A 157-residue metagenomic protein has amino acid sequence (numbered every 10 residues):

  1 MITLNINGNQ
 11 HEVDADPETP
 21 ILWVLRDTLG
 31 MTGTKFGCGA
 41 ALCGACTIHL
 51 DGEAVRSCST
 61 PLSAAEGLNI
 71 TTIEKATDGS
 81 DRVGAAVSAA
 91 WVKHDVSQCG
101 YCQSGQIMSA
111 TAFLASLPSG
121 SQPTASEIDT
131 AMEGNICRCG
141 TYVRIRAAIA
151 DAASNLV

Functional and structural regions predicted by a protein language model:
M1-V157: Signature of N-terminal electron-transfer/Fe-S-associated modules in redox systems
